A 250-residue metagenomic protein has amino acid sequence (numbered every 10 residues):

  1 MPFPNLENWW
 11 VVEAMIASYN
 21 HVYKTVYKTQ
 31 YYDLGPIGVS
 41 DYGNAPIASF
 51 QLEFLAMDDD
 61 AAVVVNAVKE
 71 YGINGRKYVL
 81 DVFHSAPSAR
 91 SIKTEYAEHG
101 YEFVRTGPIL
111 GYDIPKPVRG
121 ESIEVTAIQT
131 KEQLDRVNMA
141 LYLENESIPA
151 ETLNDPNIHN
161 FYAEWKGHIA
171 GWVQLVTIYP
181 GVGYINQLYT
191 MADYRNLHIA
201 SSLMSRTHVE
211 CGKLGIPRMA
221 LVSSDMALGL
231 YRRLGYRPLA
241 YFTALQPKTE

Functional and structural regions predicted by a protein language model:
M1-G75, P87-S88, K93: N-terminal charged segments
K24-D33, R76, S88, V104-G107 (+2 more regions): A short helix-loop-beta-strand connector motif used in the catalytic cores of GNAT acetyltransferases and, in some
I37, D41-L52, V104, T177-I185 (+1 more regions): A conserved beta-turn-beta hairpin within the catalytic core of GNAT-like acetyltransferases that forms part
D59-I123, L245-P247: Acyl-donor-binding surface of acyltransferase catalytic domains
D60-V68, T190, N196-V209, K213 (+1 more regions): Conserved acetyl-CoA-binding loop-helix of GNAT-fold acetyltransferases
N74-H84, C211-S223: Conserved GNAT acetyl-CoA-binding A-motif
P87-F103, S201, D225-F242: Conserved active-site alpha-helix within GNAT-family acetyltransferase domains
E146-M191: A conserved beta-strand-loop-helix scaffold within acyl/acetyltransferase catalytic domains
